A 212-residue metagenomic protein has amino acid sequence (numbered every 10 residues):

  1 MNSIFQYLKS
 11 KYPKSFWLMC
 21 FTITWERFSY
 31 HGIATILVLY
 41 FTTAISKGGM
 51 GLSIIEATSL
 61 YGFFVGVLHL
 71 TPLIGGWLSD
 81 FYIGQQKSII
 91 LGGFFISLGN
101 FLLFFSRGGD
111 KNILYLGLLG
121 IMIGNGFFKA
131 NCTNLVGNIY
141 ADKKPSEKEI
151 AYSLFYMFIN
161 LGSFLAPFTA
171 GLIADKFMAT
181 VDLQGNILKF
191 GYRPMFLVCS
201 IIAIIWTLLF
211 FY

Functional and structural regions predicted by a protein language model:
K9-S46: Pair of pore-lining "gating" transmembrane helices in MFS-fold secondary transporters
T24, G99, K111-N131: Hydrophobic core of transmembrane alpha-helices in multi-pass small-molecule transporters, especially MFS/SLC-type
T35-T58, D175: Short amphipathic helix-loop junctions that connect adjacent transmembrane helices in Major Facilitator Superfamily/SLC
T58-D80, K129, L161-A166: Central cavity-lining transmembrane alpha-helices of secondary-active solute carriers, predominantly the Major
V67-L68, E147-M178, C199-A203: Glycine-rich segments within core transmembrane alpha-helices of 12-TM secondary carriers
L91-N112: C-terminal ends and interior cores of transmembrane alpha-helices in multi-pass membrane transporters/permeases
Y115, F190-F211: Symmetry-related core transmembrane helices of the 12-TM Major Facilitator Superfamily/SLC fold
F127-K143: Intracellular juxtamembrane helix-capping segments at the cytosolic ends of symmetry-related transmembrane helices
